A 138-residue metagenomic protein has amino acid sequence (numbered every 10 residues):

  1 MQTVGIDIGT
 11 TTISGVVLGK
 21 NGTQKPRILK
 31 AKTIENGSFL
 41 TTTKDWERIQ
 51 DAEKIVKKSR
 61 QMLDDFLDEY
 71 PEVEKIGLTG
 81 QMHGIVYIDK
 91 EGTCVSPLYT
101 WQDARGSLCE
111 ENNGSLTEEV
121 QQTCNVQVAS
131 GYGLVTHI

Functional and structural regions predicted by a protein language model:
M1-S96: N-terminal glycine/serine-rich phosphate-binding loop of ATP-dependent small-molecule kinases, especially carbohydrate
R60-I138: Glycine-rich phosphate-binding/catalytic subdomain of phosphoryl-transfer and nucleotide/sugar-phosphate-processing
